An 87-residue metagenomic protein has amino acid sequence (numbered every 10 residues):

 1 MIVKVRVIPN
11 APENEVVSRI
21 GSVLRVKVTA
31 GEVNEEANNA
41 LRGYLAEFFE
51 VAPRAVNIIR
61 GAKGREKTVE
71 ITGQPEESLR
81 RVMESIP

Functional and structural regions predicted by a protein language model:
M1-V3, I20-L24, A52-R54, R65-K67: A generic structural signal for short beta-strands and their flanking turns/coil linkers
V5, L45, V56: Residue-level signal for inorganic ion chemistry
R6-I8, K27, I59, T72: Solvent-exposed beta-strand sheet faces enriched in polar/charged residues
R6-P9, A40, E50-R54, V82: Short amphipathic alpha-helical surface micro-motifs
I8, S18, E50, G61-K63: A generic structural signal for short, solvent-exposed coil/turn residues that cap or connect secondary-structure
E15, R19-F49: Compact, glycine-rich, soluble single-domain proteins
P53-P87: C-terminal structural segments of small proteins and small subunits
